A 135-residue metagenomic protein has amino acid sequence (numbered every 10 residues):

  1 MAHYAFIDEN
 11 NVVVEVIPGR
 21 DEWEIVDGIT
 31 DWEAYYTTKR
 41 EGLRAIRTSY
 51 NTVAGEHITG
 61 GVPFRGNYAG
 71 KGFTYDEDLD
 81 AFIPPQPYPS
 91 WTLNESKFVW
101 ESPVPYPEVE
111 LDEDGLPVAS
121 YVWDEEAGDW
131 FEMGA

Functional and structural regions predicted by a protein language model:
M1-A135: Interaction-interface detector
